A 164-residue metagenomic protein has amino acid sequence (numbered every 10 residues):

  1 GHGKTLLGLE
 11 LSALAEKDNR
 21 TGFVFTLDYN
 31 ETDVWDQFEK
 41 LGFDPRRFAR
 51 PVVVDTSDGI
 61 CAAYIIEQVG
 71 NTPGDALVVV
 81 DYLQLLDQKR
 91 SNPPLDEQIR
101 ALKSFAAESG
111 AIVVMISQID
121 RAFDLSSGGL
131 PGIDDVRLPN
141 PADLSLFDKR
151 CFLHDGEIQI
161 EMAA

Functional and structural regions predicted by a protein language model:
G3: Conserved glycine(s) of the Walker
L7, L11: Hydrophobic positions on the alpha1 helix immediately C-terminal to the Walker A/P-loop
L14-D18, P45, G70-T72, S104-S109 (+1 more regions): Conserved catalytic network of the ASCE P-loop NTPase/AAA+ motor domain
D18-S91, G156, E161: Conserved inter-motif catalytic segment of the P-loop NTP-binding fold
Y64-E67, E97-S104: Alpha-helical scaffolding segments of alpha/beta enzyme cores, especially the outer helices of TIM-barrel or partial
K89-P94, S127: Short, solvent-exposed loop/turn segments at secondary-structure boundaries
N92-A101, I133-D135: Charged helix-capping and loop-helix junction motifs
S104-A164: Phosphate-binding/switch region of NTP-binding enzymes
